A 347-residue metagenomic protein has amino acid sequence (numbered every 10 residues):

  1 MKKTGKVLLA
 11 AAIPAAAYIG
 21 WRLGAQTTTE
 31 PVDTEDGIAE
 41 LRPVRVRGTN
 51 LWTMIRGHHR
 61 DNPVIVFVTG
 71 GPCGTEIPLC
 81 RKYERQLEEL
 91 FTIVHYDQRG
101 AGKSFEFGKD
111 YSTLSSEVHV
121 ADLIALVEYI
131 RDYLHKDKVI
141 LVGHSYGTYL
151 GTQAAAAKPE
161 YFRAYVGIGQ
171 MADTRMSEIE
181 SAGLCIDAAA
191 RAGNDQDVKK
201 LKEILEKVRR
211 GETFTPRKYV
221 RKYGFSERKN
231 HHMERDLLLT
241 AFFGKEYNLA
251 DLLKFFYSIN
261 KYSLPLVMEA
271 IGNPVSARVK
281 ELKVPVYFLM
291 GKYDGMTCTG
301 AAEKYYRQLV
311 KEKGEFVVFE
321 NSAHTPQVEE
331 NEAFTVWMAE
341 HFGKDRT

Functional and structural regions predicted by a protein language model:
K2-L23: Hydrophobic alpha-helical topogenic segments used for membrane insertion/localization
P72-E84: The serine-hydrolase catalytic nucleophile loop
L87-E106: Conserved alpha/beta-hydrolase
V118-K138: Conserved acidic catalytic loop of the alpha/beta-hydrolase fold
E160-V208: A catalytic-pocket lid/entrance helix-loop region that shapes and gates access to the active site across common
A192-A277, V284: Alpha/beta-hydrolase
L282, F288-M290, D294: Short beta-strand/loop motif that positions the catalytic acidic residue of the alpha/beta-hydrolase fold
S322-N331, T335: Catalytic histidine-centered segment of alpha/beta-hydrolase-like enzymes
